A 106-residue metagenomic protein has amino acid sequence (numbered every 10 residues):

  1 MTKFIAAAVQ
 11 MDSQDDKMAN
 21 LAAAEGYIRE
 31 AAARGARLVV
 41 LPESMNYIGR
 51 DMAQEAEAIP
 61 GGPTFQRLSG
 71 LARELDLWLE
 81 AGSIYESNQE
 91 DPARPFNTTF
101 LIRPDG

Functional and structural regions predicted by a protein language model:
T2, V9, N46-R50: A generic structural signal for ordered alpha-helices
K3-D15, V40, T98: Active-site-proximal beta-strand elements of phosphoester/diester hydrolases
K17, G26-P104: Cys-nucleophile CN-hydrolase/nitrilase-fold catalytic domain and related Cys-dependent amidase chemistry that acts on
A23: PLP-dependent aminotransferase-class I/II
